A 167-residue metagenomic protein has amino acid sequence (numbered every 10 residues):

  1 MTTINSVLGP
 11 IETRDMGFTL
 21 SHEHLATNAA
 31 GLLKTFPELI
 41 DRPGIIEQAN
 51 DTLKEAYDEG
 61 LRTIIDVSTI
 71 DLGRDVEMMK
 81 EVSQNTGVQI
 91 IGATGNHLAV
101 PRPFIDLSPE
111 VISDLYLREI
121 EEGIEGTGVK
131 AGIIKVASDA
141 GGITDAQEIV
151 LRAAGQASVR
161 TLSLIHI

Functional and structural regions predicted by a protein language model:
T3, T35-F36, A137: Generic signal for short, ordered secondary-structure residues within or immediately flanking folded domains
T3-T19: N-terminal basic/disordered segments at the start of proteins
G9, G17, G73, A93-G95 (+1 more regions): Glycine-centered flexibility motif
M16-N28, K34-Q89, E110-V129: Alpha-helical scaffold segments that flank or form the walls of functional sites
D71, H97-R160: Histidine/acidic-residue-rich, glycine-tolerant segments that coordinate divalent metal ions
G87, V159-L162: Generic helix-packing signal
V88-L98: Acidic, His- and aromatic-enriched active-site or binding-groove loops in soluble protein domains that engage sugars
I165-I167: Conserved small/polar residues in nucleotide/adenosyl-binding loops
